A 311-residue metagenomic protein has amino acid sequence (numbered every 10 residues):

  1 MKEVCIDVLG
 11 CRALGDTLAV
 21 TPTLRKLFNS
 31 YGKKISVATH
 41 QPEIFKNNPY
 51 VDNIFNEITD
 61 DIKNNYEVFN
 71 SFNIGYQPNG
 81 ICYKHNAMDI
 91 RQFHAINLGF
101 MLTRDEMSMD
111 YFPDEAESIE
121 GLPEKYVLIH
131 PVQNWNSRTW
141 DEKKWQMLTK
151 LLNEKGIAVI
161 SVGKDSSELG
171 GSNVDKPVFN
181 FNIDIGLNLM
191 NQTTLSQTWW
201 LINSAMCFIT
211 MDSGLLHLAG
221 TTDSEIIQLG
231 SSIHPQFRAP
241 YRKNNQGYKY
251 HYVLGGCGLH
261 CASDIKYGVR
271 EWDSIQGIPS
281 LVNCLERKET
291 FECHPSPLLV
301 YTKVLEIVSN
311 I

Functional and structural regions predicted by a protein language model:
M1-I311: Catalytic machinery of carbohydrate-active enzymes, primarily nucleotide-sugar-dependent glycosyltransferases
